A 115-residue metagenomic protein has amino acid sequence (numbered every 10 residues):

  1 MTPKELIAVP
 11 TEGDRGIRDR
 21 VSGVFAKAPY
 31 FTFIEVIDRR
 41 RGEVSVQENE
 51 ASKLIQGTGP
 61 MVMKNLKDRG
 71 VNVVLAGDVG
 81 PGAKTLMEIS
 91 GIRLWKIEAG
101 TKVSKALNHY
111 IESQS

Functional and structural regions predicted by a protein language model:
M1-G57, E88-I89, L94-S115: Non-catalytic interface/targeting segments
V62-W95: Mid-chain, well-packed structural core segment of small domains
